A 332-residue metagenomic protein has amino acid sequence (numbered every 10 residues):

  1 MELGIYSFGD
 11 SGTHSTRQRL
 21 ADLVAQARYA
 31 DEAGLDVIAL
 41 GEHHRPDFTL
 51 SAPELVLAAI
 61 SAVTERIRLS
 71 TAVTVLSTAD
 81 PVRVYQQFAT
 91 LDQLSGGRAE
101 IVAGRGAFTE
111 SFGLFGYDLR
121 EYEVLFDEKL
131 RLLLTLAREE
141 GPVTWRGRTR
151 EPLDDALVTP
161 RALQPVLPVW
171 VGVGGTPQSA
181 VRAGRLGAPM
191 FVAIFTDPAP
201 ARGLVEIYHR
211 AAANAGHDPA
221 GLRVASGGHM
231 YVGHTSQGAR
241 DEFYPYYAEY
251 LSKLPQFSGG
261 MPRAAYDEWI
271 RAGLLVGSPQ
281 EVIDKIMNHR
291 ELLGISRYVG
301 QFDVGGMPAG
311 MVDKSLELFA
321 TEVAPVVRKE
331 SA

Functional and structural regions predicted by a protein language model:
M1-H14, F108-S111, R150-P165, S258-R271: N-terminal small/glycine-rich loop or linker at the start of catalytic domains across soluble metabolic enzymes
M1-S70, L167, A332: N-terminal beta1-alpha1-beta2 module of alpha/beta enzyme domains
L3, A30, G34, E42 (+10 more regions): Conserved, mostly hydrophobic/aromatic
L3-S7, I38-L40, L69-T71, A99-A103 (+4 more regions): Hydrophobic faces of well-ordered beta-strands that scaffold small-molecule active sites in alpha/beta enzyme cores
S7-L20, T74-V82, P165-G175, W269-P279: Active-site mouth loops of central-metabolism enzymes
D31-E32, L57-R66, F88, D92-R98 (+4 more regions): Acidic (Asp/Glu)-rich catalytic clusters
D80-A188, A199-E206, A213-A215: Internal, glycine-rich beta/alpha segment that forms the wall or movable "lid" of small-molecule/cofactor binding
R120-V158, A199-S296, R328-A332: An alpha-helical appendage that flanks or caps ligand/catalytic pockets
